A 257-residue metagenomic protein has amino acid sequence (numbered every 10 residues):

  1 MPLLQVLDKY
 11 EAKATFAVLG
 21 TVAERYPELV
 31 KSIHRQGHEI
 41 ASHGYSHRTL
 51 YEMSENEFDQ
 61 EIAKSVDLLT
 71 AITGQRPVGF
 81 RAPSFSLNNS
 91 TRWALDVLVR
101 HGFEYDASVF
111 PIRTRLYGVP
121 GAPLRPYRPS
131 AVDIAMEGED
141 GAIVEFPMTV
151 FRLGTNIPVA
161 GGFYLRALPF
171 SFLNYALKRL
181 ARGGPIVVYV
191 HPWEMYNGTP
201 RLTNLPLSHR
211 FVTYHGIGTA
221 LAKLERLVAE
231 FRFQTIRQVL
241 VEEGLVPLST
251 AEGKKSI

Functional and structural regions predicted by a protein language model:
M1-E39: Active-site beta->alpha N-cap acidic-glycine motif
L7, F16, I40-H43, S65 (+5 more regions): Conserved, mostly hydrophobic/aromatic
K9-E11, A167-I257: C-terminal domain-boundary segment and adjacent tail
T15-P27, R48-D59, P83-S90, L116 (+2 more regions): Acidic-and-aromatic substrate-binding clefts and catalytic sites of carbohydrate-active enzymes
T21-A23, S46-H47, F85-L87, F110-I112 (+3 more regions): Short, solvent-exposed loop/turn segments at secondary-structure junctions
H38, S42-E55, P77-V78: Structural motif corresponding to the early beta-alpha repeats
Q60-L69: An active-site-proximal "capping" alpha-helix that borders the catalytic cofactor pocket
Q75-R76, A82-G184, V188-Y189, K254: Active-site-adjacent pocket scaffolds in enzyme catalytic domains
